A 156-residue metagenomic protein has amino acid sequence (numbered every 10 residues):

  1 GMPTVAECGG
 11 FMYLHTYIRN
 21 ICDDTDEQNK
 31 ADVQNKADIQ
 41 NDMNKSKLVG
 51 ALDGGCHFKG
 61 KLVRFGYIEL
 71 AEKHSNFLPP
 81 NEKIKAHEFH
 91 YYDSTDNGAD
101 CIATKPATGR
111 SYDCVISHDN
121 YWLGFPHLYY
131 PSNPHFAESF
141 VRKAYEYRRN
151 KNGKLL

Functional and structural regions predicted by a protein language model:
G1-N29, N35-H74: Cysteine-nucleophile active-site neighborhood
D26-N29, K36-I39, F58-L156: Amide-donor transfer/coupling interface in amidating biosynthetic enzymes
